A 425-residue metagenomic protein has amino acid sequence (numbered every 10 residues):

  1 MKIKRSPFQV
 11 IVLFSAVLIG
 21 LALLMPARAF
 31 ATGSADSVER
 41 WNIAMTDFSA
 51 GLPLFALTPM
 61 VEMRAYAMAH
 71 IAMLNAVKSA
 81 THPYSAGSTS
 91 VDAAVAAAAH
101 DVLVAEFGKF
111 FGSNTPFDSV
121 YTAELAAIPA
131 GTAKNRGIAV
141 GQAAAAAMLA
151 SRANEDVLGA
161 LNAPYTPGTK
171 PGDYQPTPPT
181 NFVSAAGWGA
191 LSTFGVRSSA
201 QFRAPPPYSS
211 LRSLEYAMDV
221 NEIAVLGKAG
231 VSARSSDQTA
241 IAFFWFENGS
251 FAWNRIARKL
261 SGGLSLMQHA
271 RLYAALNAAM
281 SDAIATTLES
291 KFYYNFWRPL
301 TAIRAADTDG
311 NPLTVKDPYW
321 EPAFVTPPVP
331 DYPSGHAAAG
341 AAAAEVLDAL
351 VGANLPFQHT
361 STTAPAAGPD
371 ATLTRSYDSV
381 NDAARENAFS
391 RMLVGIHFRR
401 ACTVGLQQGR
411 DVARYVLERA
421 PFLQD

Functional and structural regions predicted by a protein language model:
K2-F14: Bacterial N-terminal signal peptides that target proteins for export
I3, G20-A22, A146, P330: A general, composition-driven signal for non-globular sequence regions
V12-L23: Bacterial N-terminal signal peptides
F30-D425: Acidic/polar surface patches and capping/hinge elements
